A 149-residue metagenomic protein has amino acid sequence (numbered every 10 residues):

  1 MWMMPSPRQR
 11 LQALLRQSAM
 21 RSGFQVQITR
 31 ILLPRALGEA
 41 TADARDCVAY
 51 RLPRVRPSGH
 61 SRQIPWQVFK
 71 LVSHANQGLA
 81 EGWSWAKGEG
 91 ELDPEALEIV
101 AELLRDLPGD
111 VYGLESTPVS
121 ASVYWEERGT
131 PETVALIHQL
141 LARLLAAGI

Functional and structural regions predicted by a protein language model:
M1-S18: N-terminal signal-anchor transmembrane alpha helix of single-pass membrane proteins, serving as the membrane-anchoring
R16-R30: Membrane-cytosol interface motif
T29, R35-A36: Short secondary-structure capping/turn micro-motifs that flank functional sites
A36-L140: Structured extramembrane domains adjacent to transmembrane segments
A142-I149: A common structural junction motif
